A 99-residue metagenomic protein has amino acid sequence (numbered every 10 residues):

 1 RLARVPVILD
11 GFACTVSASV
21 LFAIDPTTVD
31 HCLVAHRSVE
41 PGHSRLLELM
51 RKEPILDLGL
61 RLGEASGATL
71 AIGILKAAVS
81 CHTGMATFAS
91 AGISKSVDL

Functional and structural regions predicted by a protein language model:
R1-L99: N-terminal loops that bind phosphate or other acidic moieties and the adjacent beta-alpha structural core
